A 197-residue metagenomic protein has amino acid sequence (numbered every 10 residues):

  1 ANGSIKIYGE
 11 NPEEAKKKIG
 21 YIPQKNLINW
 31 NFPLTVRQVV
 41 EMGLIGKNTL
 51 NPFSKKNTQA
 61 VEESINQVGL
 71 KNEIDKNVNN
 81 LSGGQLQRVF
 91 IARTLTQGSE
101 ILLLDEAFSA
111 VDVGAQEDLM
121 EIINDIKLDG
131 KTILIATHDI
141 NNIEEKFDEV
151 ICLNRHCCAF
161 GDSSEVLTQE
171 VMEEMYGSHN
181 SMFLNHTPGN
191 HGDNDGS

Functional and structural regions predicted by a protein language model:
N2-A15: Conserved ABC transporter NBD signature motif
E41, K55-E73: Conserved ABC ATPase "signature" region
N77-L81, Q85: Conserved ABC ATPase signature
L102-E106: Catalytic Walker B motif of ABC-type/P-loop ATPase nucleotide-binding domains
T137-H138: H-loop/switch region of ABC-family ATPase nucleotide-binding domains
V150-S163: H-loop (His-switch) and adjacent beta-strand-loop-beta switch element of ABC-type ATPase nucleotide-binding domains
T168-E170, E174-S197: ABC ATPase nucleotide-binding domains
